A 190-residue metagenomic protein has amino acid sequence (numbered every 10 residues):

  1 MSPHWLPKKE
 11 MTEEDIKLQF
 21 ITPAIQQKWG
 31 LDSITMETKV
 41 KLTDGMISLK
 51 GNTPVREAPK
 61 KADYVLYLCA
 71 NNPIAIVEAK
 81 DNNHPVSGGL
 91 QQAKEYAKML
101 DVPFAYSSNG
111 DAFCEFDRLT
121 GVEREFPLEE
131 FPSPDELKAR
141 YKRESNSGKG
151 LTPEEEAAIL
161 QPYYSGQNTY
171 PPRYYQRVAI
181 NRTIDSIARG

Functional and structural regions predicted by a protein language model:
M1-G190: ATP-dependent helicase/translocase motor core
